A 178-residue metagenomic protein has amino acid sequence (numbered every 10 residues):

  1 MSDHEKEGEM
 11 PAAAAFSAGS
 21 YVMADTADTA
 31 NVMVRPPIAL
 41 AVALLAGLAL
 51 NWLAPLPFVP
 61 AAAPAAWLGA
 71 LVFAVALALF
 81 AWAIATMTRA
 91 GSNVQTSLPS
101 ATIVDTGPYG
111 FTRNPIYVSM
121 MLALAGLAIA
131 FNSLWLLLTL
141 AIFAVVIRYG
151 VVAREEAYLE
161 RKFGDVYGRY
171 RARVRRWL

Functional and structural regions predicted by a protein language model:
S2-T106, V118-L178: Membrane-anchoring alpha-helices and their flanking helix-loop junctions
F111-V118: Histidine-centered phosphotransfer motif of kinases
